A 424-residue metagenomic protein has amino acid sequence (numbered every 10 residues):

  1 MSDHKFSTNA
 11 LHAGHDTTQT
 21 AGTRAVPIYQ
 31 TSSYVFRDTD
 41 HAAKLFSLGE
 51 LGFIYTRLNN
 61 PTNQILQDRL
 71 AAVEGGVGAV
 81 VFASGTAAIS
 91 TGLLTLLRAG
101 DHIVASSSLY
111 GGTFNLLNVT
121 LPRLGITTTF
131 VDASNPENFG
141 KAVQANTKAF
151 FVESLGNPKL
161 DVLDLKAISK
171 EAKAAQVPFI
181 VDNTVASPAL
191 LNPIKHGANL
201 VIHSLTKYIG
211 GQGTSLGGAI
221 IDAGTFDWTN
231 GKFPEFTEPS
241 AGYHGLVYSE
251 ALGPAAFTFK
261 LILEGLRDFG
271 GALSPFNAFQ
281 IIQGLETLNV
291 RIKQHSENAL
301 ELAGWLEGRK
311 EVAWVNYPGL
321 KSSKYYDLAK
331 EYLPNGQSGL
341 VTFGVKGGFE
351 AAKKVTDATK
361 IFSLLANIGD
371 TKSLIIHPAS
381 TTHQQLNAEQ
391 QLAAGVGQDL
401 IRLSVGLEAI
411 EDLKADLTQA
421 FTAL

Functional and structural regions predicted by a protein language model:
S2, A10-Q19, A79-G308: Conserved PLP-enzyme active-site core in the AAT-like
S2-N60, D68-R69: N-terminal "arm"/small-domain region of PLP-dependent enzymes with the aminotransferase-like
D38-S90, G112-T120: Conserved N-terminal alpha-helix of the aminotransferase class I/II PLP-enzyme fold
N118, T127, A145, R291 (+1 more regions): PLP-dependent enzyme catalytic core of the Aspartate aminotransferase-like
F150, G218-I220, V315, V341 (+1 more regions): Well-ordered beta-strand positions enriched in small/hydrophobic/aromatic, beta-favoring residues
I221, T342-G344, S404-G406: Short hydrophobic/aromatic beta-strand micro-patches that form the beta-sheet surface supporting nucleotide- or nucleic
F269-A272, N277-A278, Q283, T287 (+4 more regions): Conserved small-domain helix->loop->beta segment predominantly found in fold-type I
